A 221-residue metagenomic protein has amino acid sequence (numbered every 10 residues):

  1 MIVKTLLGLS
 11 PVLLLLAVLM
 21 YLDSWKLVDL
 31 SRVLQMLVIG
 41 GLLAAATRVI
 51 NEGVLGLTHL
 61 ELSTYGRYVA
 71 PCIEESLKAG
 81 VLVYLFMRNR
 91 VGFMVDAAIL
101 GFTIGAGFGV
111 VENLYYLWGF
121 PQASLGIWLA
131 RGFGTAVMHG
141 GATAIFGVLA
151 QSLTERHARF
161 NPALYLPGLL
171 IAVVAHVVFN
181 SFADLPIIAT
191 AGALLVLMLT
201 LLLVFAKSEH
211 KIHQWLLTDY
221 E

Functional and structural regions predicted by a protein language model:
M1-E221: Hydrophobic alpha-helical segments at protein termini of multi-pass membrane proteins
